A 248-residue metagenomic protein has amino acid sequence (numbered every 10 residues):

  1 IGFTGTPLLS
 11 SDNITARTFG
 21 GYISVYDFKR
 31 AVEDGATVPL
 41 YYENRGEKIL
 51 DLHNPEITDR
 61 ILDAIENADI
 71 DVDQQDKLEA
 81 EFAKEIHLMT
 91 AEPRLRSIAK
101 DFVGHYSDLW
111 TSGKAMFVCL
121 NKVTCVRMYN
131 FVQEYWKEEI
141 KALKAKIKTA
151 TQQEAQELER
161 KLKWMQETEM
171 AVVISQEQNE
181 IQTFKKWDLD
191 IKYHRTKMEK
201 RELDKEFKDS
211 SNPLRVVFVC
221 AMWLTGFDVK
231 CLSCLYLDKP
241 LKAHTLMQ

Functional and structural regions predicted by a protein language model:
I1-D12, G35, F117: Conserved helicase ATPase motor motifs in RecA-like P-loop NTPase domains
T6-S10, E33, G46-L50, K122-T124 (+3 more regions): Conserved nucleotide-binding/hydrolysis micro-motifs of P-loop NTPases
D12, V126-F131, D228-C231, L246-M247: A short acidic (Asp/Glu
D12-K114, M128-E134, I140-A150: Interdomain helical connector at the RecA1-RecA2 junction of SF1/SF2 helicase-like NTPases
I23, D34-L40, S112-G113, M165-E169 (+3 more regions): Short glycine-/polar-rich loops that comprise or flank the Walker A/P-loop and associated switch/sensor motifs
E79-V216: Conserved C-terminal RecA-like helicase domain
R215-V219, W223-K242, L246-M247: A short beta-strand element within the Helicase C-terminal
